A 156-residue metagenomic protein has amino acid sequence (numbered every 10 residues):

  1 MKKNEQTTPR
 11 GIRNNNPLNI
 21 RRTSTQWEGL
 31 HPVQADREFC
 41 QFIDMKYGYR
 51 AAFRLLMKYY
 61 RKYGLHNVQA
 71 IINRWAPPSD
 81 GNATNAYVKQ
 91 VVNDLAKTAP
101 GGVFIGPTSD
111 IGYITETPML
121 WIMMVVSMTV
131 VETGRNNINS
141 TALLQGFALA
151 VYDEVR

Functional and structural regions predicted by a protein language model:
M1-R156: Cell-wall polysaccharide-cleaving catalytic domain and substrate-binding groove, primarily in peptidoglycan/chitin
